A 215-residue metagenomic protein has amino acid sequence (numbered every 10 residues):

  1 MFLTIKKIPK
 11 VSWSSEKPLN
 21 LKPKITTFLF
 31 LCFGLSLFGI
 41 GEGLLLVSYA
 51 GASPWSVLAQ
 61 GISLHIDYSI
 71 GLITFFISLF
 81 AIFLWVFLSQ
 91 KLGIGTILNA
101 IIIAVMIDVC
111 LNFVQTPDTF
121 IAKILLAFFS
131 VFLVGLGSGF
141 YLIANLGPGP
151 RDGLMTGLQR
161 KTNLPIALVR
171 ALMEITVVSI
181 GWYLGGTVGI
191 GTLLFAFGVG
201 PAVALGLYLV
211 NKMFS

Functional and structural regions predicted by a protein language model:
F2-S215: Core subunits and conserved enzymes of cellular information-processing and envelope-translocation systems across
